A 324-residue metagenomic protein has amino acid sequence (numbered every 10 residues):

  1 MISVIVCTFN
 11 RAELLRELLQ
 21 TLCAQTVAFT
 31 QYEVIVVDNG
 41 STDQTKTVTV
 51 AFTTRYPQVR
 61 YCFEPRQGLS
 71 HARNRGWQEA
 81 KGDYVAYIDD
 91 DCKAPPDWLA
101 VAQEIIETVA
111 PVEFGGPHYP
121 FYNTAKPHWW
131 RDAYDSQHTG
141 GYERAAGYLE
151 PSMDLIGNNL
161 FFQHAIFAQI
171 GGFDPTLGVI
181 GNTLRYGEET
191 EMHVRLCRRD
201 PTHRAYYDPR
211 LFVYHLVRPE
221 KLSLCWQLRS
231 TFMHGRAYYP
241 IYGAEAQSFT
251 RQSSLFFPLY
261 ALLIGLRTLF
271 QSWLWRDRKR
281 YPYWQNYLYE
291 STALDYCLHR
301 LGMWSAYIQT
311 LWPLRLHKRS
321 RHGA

Functional and structural regions predicted by a protein language model:
R11-Q25: Short, well-formed alpha-helical segments that are part of the catalytic scaffolds of diverse glycosyltransferases
T21, D38-T47, C92: A conserved acidic beta->alpha catalytic loop
E64-A80: Glycine-rich, basic loop-to-helix element that forms the pyrophosphate-binding segment of sugar-nucleotide handling
V85: Short aromatic/hydrophobic "clamp" motif used to bind/position activated sugar donors
D97-W129: Conserved donor NDP-sugar-binding/catalytic core segment of glycosyltransferases
G116-P117, D132-M153: Short, flexible, basic/aromatic active-site loop/helix in glycosyltransferases
N159-F162, I166-I170, L177-L211: A short, conserved alpha-helix in the catalytic core of glycosyltransferases
R229-R236, Q247-A324: Non-catalytic, C-terminal membrane-associated alpha-helical segments of glycosyltransferases
